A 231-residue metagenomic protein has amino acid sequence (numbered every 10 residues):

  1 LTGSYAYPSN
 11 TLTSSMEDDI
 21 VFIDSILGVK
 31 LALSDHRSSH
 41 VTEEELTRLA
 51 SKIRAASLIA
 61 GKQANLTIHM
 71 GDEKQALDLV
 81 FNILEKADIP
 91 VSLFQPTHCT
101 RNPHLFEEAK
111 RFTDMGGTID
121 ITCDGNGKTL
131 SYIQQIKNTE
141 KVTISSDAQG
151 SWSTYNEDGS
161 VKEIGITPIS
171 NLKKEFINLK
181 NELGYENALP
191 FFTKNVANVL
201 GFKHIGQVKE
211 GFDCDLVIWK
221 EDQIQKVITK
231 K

Functional and structural regions predicted by a protein language model:
L1-E45: Divalent-metal coordination cores built from histidine and acidic residues
T2, K30-D35, T100, S146-A148 (+1 more regions): Residues at the C-termini of beta-strands that transition into short coil/loop
D18-D19, V80-L93, A197-H204, D213: Short, electropositive alpha-helical surface patch
D24, G61, I89, E140 (+3 more regions): Structured loop/turn residues at beta-strand edges in well-structured enzyme cores
R37-V41, E45-Y155, V161-I166: Active-site core of metal-dependent hydrolases
K137-W219: His/Asp/Glu-enriched, well-ordered alpha-helical/loop segment that forms or immediately abuts the divalent-metal
D222-T229: Short, Lys/Arg- and Gly-enriched loop/turn segments at beta-strand edges
